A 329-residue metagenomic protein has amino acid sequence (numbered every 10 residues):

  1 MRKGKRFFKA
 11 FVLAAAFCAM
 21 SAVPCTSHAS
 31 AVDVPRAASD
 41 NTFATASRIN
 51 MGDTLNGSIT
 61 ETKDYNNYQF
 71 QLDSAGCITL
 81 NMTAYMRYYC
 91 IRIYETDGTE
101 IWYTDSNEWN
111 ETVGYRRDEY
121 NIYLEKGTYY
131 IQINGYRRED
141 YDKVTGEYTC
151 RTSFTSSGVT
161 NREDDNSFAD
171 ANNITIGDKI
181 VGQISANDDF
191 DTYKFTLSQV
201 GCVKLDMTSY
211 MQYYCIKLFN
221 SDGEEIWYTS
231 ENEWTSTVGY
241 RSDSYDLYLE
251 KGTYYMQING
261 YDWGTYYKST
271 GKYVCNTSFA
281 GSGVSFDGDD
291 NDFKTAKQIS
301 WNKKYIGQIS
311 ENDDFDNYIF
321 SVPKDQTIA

Functional and structural regions predicted by a protein language model:
G4-S27: Sec-dependent N-terminal signal peptides of Gram-positive bacterial secreted proteins and lipoproteins
A29-I49, Y68, I93-D97, K126-I174 (+5 more regions): C-terminal edge strands of extracellular/lumenal beta-sandwich accessory domains
S39-D40, D53, D64, N81 (+13 more regions): Asp/Glu-rich intrinsically disordered low-complexity tracts
M51-C77, Y115-Y120, Y130, T149 (+5 more regions): Non-catalytic, beta-strand-enriched accessory regions in extracellular/secretory proteins and membrane protein
G57-I59, M86-R116, Y136-E139, T152 (+4 more regions): Surface-exposed beta-strand/loop patches in noncatalytic accessory domains and peripheral targeting/linker segments
M82-Y85, D206-Y210: Acidic, Ser/Thr
M86-R87, K143, D188, M211-Q212 (+2 more regions): A cross-taxa feature marking solvent-exposed loop/turn segments within ectodomains of secreted and single-pass membrane
